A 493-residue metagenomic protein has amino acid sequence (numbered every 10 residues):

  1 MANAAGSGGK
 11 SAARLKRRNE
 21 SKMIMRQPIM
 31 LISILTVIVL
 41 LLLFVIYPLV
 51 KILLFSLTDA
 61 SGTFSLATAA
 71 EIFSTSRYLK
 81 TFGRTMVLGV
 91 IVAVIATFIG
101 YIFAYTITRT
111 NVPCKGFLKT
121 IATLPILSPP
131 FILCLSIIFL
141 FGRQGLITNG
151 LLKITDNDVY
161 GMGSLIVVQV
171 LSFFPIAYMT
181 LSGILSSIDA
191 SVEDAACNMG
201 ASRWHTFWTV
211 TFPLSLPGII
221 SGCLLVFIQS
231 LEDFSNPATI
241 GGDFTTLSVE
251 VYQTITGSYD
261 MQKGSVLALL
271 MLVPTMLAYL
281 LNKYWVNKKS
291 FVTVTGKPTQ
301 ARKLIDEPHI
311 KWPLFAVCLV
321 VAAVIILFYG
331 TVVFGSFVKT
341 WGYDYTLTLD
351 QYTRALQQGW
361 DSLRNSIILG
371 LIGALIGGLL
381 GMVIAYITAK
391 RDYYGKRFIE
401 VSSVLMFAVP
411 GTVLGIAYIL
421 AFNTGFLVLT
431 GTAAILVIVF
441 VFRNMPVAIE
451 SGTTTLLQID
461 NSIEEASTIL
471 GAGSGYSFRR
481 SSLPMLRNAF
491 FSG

Functional and structural regions predicted by a protein language model:
M1-T36, K283-V320: Transmembrane alpha-helical segments of polytopic membrane transport and secretion proteins
E20-S21, S65-F73, L347-L356: A short amphipathic helical element positioned immediately N-terminal to and/or at the very start of a transmembrane
R26-A60, S74-S186, V210-S235, V266-K283 (+4 more regions): Membrane-water interface segments at the C-terminal ends of transmembrane alpha-helices in multi-pass inner-membrane
T58, F234-S258, Y343-D344: Glycine-rich helix-loop "coupling/hinge" segments at transmembrane-helix boundaries in multipass transporters
S61, S202, K289-I305, W341-A355: Juxtamembrane inter-helical linkers in multi-pass membrane proteins
V192, M261, I463: Helix-turn-helix DNA-binding elements, focusing on the entry/boundary residues of the two helices that contact DNA
A196-C197, S467: The alpha-helix within a helix-turn-helix
V249-P274: Helix-loop-helix hairpin linking two adjacent transmembrane segments in secondary transporters
